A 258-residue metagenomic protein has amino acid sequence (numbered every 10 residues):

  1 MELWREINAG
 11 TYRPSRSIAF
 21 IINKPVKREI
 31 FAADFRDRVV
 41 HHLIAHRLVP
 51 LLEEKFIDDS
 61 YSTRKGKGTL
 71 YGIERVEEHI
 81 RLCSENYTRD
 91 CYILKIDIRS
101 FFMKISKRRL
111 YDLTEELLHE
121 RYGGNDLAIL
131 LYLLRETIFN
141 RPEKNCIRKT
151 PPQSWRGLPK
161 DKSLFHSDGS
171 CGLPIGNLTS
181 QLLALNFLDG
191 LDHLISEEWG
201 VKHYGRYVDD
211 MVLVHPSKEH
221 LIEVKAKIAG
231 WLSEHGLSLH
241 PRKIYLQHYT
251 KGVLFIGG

Functional and structural regions predicted by a protein language model:
M1-E2, E6-A9: Non-catalytic, polymerase-adjacent accessory regions of viral genome-replication enzymes
I7, E85-V208, L213-K227, Q247: Conserved polymerase palm-domain catalytic core
R16: Extended, charge-enriched "interface" segments that sit outside catalytic cores
R28-D59, K160-D161: Glycine/proline-rich, flexible active-site/cofactor-binding loop segments that harbor closely spaced acidic
H42, H46, P50, R108 (+2 more regions): Short, residue-level hotspots on alpha-helical faces of the histone-fold and other alpha-helical interaction modules
A45-S106: Active-site-proximal segment of RNA-dependent polymerases
K218-G258: C-terminal polymerase-core module
